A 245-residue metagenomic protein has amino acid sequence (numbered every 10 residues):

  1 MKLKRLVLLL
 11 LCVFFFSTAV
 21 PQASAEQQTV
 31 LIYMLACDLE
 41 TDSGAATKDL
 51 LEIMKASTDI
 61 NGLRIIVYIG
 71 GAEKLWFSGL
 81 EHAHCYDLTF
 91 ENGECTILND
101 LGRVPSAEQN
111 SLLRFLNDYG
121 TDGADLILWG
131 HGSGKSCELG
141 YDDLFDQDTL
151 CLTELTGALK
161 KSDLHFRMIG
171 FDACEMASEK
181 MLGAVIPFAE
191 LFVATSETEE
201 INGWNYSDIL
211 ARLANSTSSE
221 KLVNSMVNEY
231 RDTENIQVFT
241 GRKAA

Functional and structural regions predicted by a protein language model:
M1-V7: Bacterial N-terminal signal peptides that target proteins for export
L9-T18: Bacterial N-terminal signal peptides
S17-A25: Sec-dependent signal peptide cleavage junction
A25-G120: N-terminal extension/subdomain marker
T29-L31, R64-I66, D125-I127, R167-G170: A structural signal for isolated positions on well-ordered beta-strands in alpha/beta enzyme cores
Y33-C37, H131, C174: Short strand-loop junctions, especially beta-strand C-caps/beta-turns that link beta-sheets to coils or alpha-helices
G70, W129-H131: Beta-hairpin (beta-strand-turn-beta-strand) motif
N110, N117-T121, D125, G132-K135 (+1 more regions): Terminal, contiguous helix-loop blocks that mediate binding/assembly
